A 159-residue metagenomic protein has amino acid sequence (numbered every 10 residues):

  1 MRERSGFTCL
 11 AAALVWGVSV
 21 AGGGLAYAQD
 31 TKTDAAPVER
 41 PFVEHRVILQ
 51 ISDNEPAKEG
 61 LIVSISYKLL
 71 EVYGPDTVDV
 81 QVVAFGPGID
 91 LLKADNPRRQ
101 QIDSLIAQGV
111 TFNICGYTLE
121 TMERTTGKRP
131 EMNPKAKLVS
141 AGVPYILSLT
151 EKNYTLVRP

Functional and structural regions predicted by a protein language model:
M1-A11: Bacterial N-terminal signal peptides that target proteins for export
W16-L25: C-terminal segment of classical bacterial N-terminal signal peptides
A26-P159: Secreted/extracellular ectodomain signature
